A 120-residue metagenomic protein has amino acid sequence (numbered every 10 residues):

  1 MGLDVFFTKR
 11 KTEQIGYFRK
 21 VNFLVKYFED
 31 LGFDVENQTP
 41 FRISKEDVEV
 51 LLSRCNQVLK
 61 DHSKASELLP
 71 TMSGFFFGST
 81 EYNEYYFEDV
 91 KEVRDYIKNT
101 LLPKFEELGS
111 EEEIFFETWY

Functional and structural regions predicted by a protein language model:
M1-Y120: Acidic (Asp/Glu-rich) sequence patches and key acidic residues that form negatively charged surfaces used
